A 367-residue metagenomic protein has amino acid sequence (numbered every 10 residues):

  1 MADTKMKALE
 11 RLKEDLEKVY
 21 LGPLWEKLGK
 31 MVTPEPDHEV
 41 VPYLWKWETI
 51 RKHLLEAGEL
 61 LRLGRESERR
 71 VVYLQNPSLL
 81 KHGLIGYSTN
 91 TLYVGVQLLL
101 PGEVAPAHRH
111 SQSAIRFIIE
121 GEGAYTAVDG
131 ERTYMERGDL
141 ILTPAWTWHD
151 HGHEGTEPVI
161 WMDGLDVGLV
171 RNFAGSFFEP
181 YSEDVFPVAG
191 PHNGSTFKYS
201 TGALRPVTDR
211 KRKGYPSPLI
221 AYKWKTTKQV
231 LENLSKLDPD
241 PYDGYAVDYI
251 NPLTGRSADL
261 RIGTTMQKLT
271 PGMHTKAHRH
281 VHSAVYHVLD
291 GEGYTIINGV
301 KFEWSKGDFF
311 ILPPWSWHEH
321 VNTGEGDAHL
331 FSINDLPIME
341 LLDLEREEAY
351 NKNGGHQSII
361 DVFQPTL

Functional and structural regions predicted by a protein language model:
A2-E48, L253-R256, L260, P271 (+2 more regions): C-terminal functional regions that serve as terminal interaction/effector modules
A2-T89, P180, F186-R261, T265 (+1 more regions): A short, N-terminal "cap"/entry segment at the start of jelly-roll beta-barrel domains of the cupin/DSBH fold
G83-S88, V104-H110, G152-H153, A258 (+2 more regions): Short histidine-centered beta-strand/loop micro-motifs that create catalytic or ligand/metal-coordination sites
L100, V104-R137, P144-T147, G152 (+3 more regions): A short beta-strand-loop-beta hairpin characteristic of the jelly-roll/cupin
I115-F117, L142, T156-S176, Y286 (+2 more regions): A short hydrophobic beta-strand segment most commonly corresponding to one strand of the jelly-roll/cupin
V128, Y134-T156, W161-D166, I297 (+2 more regions): Conserved metal-binding segment of the jelly-roll/cupin
A145-Y199: Contiguous mid-protein beta-loop-alpha structural module that forms a pocket-lining wall or clamp of enzyme active
